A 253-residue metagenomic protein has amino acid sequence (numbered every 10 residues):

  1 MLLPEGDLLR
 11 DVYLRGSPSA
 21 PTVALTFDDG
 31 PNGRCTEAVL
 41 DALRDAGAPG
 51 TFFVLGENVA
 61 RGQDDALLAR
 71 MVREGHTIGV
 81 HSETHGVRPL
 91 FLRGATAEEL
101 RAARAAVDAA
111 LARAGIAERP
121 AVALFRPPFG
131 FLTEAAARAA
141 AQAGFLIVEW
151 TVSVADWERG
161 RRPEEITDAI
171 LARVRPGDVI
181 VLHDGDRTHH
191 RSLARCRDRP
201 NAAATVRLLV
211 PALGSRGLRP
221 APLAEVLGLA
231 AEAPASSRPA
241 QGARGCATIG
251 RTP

Functional and structural regions predicted by a protein language model:
M1-P89, A95, A102, A106-R113 (+4 more regions): Active-site beta->alpha N-cap acidic-glycine motif
G6-P18, A46, A60, L193-P253: C-terminal domain-boundary segment and adjacent tail
D28, L43, I78-H81, F125-P128 (+3 more regions): Conserved, mostly hydrophobic/aromatic
G30, L55-E57, E83, P127-G130 (+3 more regions): Active-site beta-loop-alpha junctions enriched in small/polar residues
G86-F91, T188-L193: A short acidic, helix-capping loop that chelates divalent metal ions and anchors anionic groups
F131-R173, L218-L229: His/Asp/Glu-enriched short active-site or ligand-binding loop at hydrolase and phosphoryl-transfer sites
